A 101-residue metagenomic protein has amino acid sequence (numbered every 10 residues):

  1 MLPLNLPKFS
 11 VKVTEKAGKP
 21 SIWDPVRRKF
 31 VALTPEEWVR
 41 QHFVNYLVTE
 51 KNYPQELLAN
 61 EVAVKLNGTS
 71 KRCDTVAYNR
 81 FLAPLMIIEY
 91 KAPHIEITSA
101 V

Functional and structural regions predicted by a protein language model:
M1-V101: A short, conserved, highly charged catalytic patch centered on acidic carboxylates
